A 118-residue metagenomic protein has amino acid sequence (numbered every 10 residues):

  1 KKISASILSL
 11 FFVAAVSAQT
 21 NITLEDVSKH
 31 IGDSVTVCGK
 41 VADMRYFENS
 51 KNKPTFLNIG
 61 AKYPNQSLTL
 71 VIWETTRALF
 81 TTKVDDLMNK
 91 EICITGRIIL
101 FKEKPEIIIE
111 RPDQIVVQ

Functional and structural regions predicted by a protein language model:
K1-I7: Bacterial N-terminal signal peptides that target proteins for export
Q19-Q118: OB-fold single-stranded nucleic acid-binding module
